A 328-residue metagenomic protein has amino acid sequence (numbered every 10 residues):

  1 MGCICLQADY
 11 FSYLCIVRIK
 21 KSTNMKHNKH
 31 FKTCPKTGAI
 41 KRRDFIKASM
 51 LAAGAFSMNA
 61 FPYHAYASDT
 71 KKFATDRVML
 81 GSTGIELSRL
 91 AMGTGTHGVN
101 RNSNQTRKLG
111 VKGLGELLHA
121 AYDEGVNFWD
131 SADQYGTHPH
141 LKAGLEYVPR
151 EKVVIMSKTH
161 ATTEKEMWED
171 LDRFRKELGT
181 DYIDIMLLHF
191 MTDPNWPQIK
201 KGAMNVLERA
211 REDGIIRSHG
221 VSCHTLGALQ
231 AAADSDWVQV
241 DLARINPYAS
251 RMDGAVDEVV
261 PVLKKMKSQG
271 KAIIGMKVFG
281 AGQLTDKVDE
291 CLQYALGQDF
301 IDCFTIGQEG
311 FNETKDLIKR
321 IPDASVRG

Functional and structural regions predicted by a protein language model:
C3-I40: N-terminal secretory signal peptides
K26-K152, Y294: N-terminal binding-site loop/beta-alpha segment at the start of enzyme catalytic domains that lines or forms
K72-V78, H138-L141, M167-F174, T225-L229 (+1 more regions): Alpha-helical scaffolding within the catalytic cores of extracellular/periplasmic polymer-degrading hydrolases
L80, M92, W129, I155 (+4 more regions): Conserved, mostly hydrophobic/aromatic
S82-G84, K142-R150, F174-T180, A233-D236 (+1 more regions): Acidic (Asp/Glu)-rich catalytic clusters
T106-A120, K165-E177, H224-A231, K287-L292: Short, acidic/polar
L178-P194: Active-site groove signature of glycoside hydrolases
F190-G328: Beta/alpha (TIM)-barrel catalytic core signal, keyed to glycine-rich beta->alpha loops juxtaposed to Asp/Glu that bind
